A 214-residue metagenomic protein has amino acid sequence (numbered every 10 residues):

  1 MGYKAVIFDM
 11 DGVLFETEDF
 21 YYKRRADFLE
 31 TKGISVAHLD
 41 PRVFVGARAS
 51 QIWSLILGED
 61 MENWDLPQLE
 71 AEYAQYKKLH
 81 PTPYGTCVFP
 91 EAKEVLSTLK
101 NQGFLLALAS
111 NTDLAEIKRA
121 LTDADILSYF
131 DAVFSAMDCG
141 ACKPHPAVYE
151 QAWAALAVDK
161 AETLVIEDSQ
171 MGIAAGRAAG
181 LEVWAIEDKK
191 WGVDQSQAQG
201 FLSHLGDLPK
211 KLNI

Functional and structural regions predicted by a protein language model:
M1-K4, S97-K100, D113-I214: Asp-based, Mg2+/Mn2+-dependent phosphohydrolase catalytic module
G2-T98, Q102, A115: N-terminal helical cap/lid subdomain that shapes the substrate entry/recognition surface in HAD-like hydrolases
D9, V13, S110, D168: Conserved G/P- and acidic residue-centered "switch" motifs that form tight phosphate/ATP-binding loops in soluble
E16, T86, L108, E162-T163: Residue-level marker of alpha-helix boundaries and capping positions
D19, S110, R119: Conserved catalytic-core motifs of eukaryotic protein kinase domains, centered on the activation segment
S35, L105, E182: Residue-level detector of anion-binding/catalytic polar loops
A107-L108, A185: Hydrophobic beta-strand core positions in alpha/beta domains
